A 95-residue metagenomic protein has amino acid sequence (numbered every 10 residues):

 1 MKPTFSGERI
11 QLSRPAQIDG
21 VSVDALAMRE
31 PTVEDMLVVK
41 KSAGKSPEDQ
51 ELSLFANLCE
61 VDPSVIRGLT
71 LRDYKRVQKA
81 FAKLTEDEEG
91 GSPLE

Functional and structural regions predicted by a protein language model:
M1-E95: Short, surface-exposed, charged amphipathic helix/loop patches that serve as local interaction elements
